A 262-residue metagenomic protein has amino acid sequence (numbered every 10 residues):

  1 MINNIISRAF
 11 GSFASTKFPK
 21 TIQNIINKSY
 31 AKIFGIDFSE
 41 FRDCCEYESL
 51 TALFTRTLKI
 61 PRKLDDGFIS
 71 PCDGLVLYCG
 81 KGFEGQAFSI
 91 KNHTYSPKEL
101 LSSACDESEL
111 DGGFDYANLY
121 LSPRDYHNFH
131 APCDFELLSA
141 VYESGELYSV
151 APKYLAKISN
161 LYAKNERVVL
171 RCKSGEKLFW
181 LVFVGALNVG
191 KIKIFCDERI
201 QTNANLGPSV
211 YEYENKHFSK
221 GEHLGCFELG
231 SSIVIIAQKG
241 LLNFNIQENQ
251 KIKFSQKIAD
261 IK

Functional and structural regions predicted by a protein language model:
M1-K262: Contiguous, well-folded functional domains in the mature portion of proteins
